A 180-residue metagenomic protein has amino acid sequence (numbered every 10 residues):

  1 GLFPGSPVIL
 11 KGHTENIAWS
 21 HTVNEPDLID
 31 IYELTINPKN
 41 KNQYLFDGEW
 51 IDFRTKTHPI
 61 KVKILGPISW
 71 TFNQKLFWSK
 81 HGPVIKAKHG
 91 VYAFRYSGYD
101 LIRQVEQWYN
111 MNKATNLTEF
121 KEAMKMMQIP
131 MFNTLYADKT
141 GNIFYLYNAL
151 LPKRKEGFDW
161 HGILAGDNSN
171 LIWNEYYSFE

Functional and structural regions predicted by a protein language model:
G1-E180: Mature extracytoplasmic enzyme cores
